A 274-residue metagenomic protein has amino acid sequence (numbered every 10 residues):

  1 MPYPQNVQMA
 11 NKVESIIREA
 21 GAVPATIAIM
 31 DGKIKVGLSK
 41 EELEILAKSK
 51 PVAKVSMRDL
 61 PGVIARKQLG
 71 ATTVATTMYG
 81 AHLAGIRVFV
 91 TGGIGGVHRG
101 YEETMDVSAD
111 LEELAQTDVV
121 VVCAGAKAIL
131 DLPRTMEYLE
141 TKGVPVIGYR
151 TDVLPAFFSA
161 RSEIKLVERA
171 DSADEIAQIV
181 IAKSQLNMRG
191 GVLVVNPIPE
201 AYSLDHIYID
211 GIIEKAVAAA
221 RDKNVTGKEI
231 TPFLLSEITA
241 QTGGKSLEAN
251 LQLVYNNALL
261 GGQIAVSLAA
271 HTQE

Functional and structural regions predicted by a protein language model:
M1-I64, Q185-A201: Glycine-rich nucleotide/cofactor/substrate-binding loop typically near the N-terminus or early in the first domain
P2-N11, E41-A47, G95-A115, Y138: A glycine- and small-aliphatic-rich helix-loop capping segment at beta-alpha/alpha-beta transitions that lines
R18-A20, G70, G80-L83, V88-V90 (+5 more regions): Solvent-exposed alpha-helices and their adjacent loops that cap or buttress functional pockets in soluble metabolic
A25-I29, G70, V88-G93, R99 (+4 more regions): General beta-strand structural signal in soluble alpha/beta enzymes
D31-K33, G95, G125, R150-P155 (+1 more regions): Glycine-rich beta-alpha junction loops
A71-V74, E102-A115, V119-E140, A173-Q178: Active-site glycine-rich loop that binds ribose-phosphate moieties when present
A160-Q185: Anionic-ligand binding region
M188-L253: A C-terminal functional module that forms or caps the active site or interfaces directly with catalytic machinery
